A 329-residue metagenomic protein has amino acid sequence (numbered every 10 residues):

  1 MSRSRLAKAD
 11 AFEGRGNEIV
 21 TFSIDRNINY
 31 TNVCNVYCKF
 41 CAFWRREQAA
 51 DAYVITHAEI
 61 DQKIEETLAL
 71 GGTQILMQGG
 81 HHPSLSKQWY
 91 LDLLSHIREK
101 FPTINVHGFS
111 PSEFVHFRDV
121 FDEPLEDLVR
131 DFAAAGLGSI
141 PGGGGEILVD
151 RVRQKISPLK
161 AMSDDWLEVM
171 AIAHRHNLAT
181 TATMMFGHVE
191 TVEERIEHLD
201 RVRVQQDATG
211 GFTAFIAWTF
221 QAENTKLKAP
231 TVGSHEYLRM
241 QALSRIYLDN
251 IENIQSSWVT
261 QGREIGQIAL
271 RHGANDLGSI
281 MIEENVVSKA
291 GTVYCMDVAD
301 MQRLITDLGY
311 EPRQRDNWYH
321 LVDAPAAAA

Functional and structural regions predicted by a protein language model:
M1-S2, L68, D200, Q206-A329: Auxiliary Fe-S-binding modules of radical SAM enzymes
M1-T21: An N-cap/entry alpha-helix motif that binds or orients negatively charged groups
K8, F12, L68, R98 (+3 more regions): N-terminal cationic-hydrophobic initiation segments that often serve targeting/anchoring roles
A11, K100-I104, H176, T209 (+1 more regions): Helix C-cap/helix->beta junction micro-motif
E18-I28, I75, V106-S110, I140-G142 (+4 more regions): Hydrophobic faces of well-ordered beta-strands that scaffold small-molecule active sites in alpha/beta enzyme cores
V20-E59: Canonical Radical SAM [4Fe-4S] cluster-binding loop centered on the CxxxCxxC motif and its immediate flanking residues
F22-I28, Q48-D51, Q78-Q88, D150 (+2 more regions): Glycine-rich, proline-tolerant flexible connector loops at the mouths of alpha/beta enzymes
R45-E197, R201-V204: Conserved Radical SAM active-site core
